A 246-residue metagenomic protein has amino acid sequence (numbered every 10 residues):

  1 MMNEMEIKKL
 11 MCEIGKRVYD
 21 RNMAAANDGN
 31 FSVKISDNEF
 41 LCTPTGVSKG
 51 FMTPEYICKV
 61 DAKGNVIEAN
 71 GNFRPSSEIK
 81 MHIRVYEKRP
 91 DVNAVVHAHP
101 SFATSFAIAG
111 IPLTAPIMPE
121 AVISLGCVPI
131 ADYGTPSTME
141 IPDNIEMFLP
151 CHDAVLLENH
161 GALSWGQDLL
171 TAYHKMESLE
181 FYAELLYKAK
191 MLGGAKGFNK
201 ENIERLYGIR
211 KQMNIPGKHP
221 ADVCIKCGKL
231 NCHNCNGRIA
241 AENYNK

Functional and structural regions predicted by a protein language model:
M1-K246: Glycine-rich flexible loops
